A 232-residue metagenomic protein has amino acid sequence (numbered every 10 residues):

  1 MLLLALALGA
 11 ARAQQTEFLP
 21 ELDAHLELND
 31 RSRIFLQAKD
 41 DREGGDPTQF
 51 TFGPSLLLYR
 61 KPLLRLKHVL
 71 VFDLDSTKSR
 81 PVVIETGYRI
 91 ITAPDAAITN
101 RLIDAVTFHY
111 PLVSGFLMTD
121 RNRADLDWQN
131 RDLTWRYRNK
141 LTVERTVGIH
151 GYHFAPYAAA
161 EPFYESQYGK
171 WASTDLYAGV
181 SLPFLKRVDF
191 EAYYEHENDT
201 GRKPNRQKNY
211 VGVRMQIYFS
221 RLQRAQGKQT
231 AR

Functional and structural regions predicted by a protein language model:
M1-Q15, Y218-R232: Cleavable N-terminal export/targeting peptides
A11-A13, D40-G45, T92-A97, D127-D132 (+2 more regions): Outer-membrane beta-barrel domain signature
Q14-F18, D30-I34, L70, S76-I84 (+6 more regions): Outer-envelope beta-barrel architecture signal
Q14-V69, D75-P81: Start-of-domain marker
T16-F18, D46-F52, I98-L102, L133-Y137 (+2 more regions): Residues that define the transmembrane beta-barrel architecture of outer-membrane proteins
D23, G53-L57, V69-D73, A105-T107 (+3 more regions): Outer-membrane beta-barrel architecture
R60-L63, Y110-R202, V211-Q223, T230-R232: Outer-membrane beta-barrel transmembrane domain signature
T92-V113, L117-M118: Ordered, amphipathic secondary-structure segments that act as subunit-interaction surfaces in large macromolecular
